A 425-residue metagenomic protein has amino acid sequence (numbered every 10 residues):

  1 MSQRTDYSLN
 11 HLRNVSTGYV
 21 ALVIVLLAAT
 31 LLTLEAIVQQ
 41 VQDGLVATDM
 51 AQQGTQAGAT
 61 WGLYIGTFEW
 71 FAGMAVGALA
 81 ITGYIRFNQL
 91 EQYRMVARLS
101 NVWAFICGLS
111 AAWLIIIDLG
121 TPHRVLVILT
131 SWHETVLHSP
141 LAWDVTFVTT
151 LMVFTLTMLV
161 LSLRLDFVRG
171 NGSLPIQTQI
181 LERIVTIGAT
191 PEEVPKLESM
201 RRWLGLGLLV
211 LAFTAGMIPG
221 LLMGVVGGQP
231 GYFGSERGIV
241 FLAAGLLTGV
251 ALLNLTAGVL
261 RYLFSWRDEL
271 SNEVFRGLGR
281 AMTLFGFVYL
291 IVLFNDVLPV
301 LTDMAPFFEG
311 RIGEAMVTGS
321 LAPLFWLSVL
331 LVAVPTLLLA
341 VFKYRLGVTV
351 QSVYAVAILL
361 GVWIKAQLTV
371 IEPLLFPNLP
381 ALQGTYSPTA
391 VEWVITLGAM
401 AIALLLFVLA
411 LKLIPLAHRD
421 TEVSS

Functional and structural regions predicted by a protein language model:
M1-G77, I81-Y84, E372-L374, V408 (+1 more regions): N-terminal signal-anchor module of multipass membrane proteins
S8-Y19, V23-Q42, L90-Q92, H133 (+3 more regions): Long, contiguous internal "core" modules enriched in hydrophobic/ aromatic residues
G58-H123, W143, F147, F154: Membrane helical hairpin/interfacial module
W70-A80, L252, L327-T336, I402-A403: Hydrophobic alpha-helical transmembrane segments
V96-A104, E269-V288, V348-L359: Interfacial segments of alpha-helical transmembrane regions
S110, A215-M217, V292, V356-Q367: Aromatic-anchored segments of alpha-helical transmembrane domains
T318-W363, Q367: Extended, compositionally biased non-globular segments
V348-S425: TerminUS-proximal long segments
